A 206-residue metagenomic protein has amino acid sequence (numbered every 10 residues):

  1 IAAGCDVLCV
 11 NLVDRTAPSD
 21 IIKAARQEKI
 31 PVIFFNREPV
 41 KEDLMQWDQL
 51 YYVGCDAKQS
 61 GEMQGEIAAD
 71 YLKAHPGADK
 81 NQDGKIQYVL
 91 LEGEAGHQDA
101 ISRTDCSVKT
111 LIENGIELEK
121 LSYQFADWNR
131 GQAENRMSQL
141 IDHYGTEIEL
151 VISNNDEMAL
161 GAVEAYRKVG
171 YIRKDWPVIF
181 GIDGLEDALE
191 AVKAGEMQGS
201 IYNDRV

Functional and structural regions predicted by a protein language model:
I1-V206: A residue-level marker of the well-folded mature domains of exported/periplasmic proteins
